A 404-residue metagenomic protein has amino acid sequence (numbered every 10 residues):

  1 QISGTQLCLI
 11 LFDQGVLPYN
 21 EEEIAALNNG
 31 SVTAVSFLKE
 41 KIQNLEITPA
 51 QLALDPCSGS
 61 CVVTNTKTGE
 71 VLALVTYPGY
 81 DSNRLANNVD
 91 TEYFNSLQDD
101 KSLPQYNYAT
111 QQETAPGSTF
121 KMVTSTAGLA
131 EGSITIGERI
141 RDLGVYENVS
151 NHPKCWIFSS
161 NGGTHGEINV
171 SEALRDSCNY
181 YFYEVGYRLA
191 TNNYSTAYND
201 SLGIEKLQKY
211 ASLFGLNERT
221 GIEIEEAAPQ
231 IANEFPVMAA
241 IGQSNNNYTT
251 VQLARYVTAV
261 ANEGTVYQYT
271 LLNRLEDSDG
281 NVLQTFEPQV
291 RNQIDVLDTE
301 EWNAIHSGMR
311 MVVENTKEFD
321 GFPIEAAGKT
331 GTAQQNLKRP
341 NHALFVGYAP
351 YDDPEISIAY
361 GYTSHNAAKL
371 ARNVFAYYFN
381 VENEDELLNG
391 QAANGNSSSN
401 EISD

Functional and structural regions predicted by a protein language model:
I2-I42, T48-T363, S398-D404: Beta-lactam-recognizing serine transpeptidase/beta-lactamase-like catalytic domain environment
V282-Q284, L370-D404: Short, gly/Ser/Thr-rich active-site loops of penicillin-recognizing serine hydrolases
D353, I358, A368-F375: Catalytic loop of the DD-peptidase/beta-lactamase superfamily, centered on the K-T-G motif and neighboring
